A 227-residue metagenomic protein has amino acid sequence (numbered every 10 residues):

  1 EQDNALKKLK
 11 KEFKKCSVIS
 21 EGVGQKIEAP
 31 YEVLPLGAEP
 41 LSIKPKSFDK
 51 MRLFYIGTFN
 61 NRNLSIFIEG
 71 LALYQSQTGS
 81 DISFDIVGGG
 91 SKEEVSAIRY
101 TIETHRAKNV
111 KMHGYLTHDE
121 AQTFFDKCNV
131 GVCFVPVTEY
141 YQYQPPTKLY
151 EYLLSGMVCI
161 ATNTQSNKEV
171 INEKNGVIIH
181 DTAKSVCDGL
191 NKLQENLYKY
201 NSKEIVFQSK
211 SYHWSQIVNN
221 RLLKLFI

Functional and structural regions predicted by a protein language model:
Q2-I43, N61: Donor nucleotide-sugar binding/catalytic pocket of nucleotide-sugar-dependent glycosyltransferases
K10, Y115-L116, T123-C128: Short alpha-helical donor nucleotide-sugar binding micro-motif in glycosyltransferases
K44-N63, I68-L71, D85: Conserved donor-binding/catalytic core segment of Leloir-type glycosyltransferases
R62, D119-T123, G131-Y150, A161-E169: Nucleotide-sugar-dependent
G79, K108, N191-F207: Conserved donor-nucleotide binding/catalytic region of nucleotide-linked donor-dependent transferases
G88, S96-Q122: Nucleotide-activated donor-binding/catalytic signature segment of Leloir-type glycosyltransferases, i.e., the conserved
E173-K184, N191-L197: Conserved acidic donor-binding segment of nucleotide-sugar-dependent glycosyltransferases
D181, L197-F226: A charged, aromatic-enriched C-terminal amphipathic alpha-helix characteristic of glycosyltransferases across folds
